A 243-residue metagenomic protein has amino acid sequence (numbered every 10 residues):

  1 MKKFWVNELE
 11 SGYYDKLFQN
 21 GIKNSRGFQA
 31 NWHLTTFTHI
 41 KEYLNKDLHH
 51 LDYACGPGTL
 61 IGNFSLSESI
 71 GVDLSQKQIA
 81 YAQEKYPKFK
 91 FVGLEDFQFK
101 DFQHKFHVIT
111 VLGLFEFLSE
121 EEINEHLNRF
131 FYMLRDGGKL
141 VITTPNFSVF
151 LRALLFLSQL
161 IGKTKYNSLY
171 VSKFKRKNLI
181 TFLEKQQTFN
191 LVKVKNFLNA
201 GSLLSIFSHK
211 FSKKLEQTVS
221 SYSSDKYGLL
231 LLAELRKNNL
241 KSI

Functional and structural regions predicted by a protein language model:
M1-H104, T110, L127: Conserved N-terminal segment of class I S-adenosyl-L-methionine
M1-K2, N238-I243: Short, Lys/Arg-enriched, disordered terminal segments
L48, G137-G138: Surface-exposed loop/turn positions
G113-F117: Short catalytic micro-motifs in class I SAM-dependent methyltransferases
L118-S119, L134-D136: Helix-to-beta-strand junctions that scaffold the AdoMet/dcAdoMet cofactor pocket in Class I SAM-dependent enzymes
E120-R129, K139-L240: S-adenosyl-L-methionine-dependent methyltransferase catalytic module, highlighting the catalytic core
